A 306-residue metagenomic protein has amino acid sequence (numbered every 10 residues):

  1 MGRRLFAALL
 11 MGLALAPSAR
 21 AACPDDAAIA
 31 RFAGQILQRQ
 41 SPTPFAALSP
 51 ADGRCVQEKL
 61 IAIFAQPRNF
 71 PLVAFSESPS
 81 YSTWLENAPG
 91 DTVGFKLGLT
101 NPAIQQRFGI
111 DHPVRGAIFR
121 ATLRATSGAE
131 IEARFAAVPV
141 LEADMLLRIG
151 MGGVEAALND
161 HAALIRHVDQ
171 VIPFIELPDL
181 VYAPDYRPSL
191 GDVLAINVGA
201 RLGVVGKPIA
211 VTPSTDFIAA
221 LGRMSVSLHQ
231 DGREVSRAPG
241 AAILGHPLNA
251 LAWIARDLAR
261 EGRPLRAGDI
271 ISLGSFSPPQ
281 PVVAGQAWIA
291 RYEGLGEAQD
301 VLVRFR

Functional and structural regions predicted by a protein language model:
M1-A7: Bacterial N-terminal signal peptides that target proteins for export
A7-A16: Bacterial N-terminal signal peptides
P17-A21: Sec/Tat signal peptide C-region and signal peptidase I cleavage site
A22-H246, Q299-V301, R306: Catalytic-core "active-site belt" of small-molecule-metabolizing enzymes, emphasizing His/Asp/Glu-rich regions
S277-Q280, G294-E297: Short, charged beta-turn/beta-strand-edge "cap" motif at the junction between a beta-strand and an adjacent loop
